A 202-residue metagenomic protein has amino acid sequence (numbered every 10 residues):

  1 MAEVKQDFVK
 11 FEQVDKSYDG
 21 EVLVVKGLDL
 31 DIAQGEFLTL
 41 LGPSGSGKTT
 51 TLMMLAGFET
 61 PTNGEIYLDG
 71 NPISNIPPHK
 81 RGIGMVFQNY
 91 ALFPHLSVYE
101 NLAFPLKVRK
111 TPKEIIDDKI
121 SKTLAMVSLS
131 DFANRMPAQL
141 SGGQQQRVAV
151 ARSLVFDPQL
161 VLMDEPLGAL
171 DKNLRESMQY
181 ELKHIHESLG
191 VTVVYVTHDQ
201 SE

Functional and structural regions predicted by a protein language model:
A2-N173, M178: ABC family nucleotide-binding domain
M53, D199-S201: The feature captures the ABC ATPase H-loop/switch
Q88, H198-D199: Conserved H-loop
H95, H186, H198: Histidine-centered active-site/metal-ligand motif
E176-L189: Helical segment within the ABC ATPase nucleotide-binding domain
V191-V196: Conserved H-loop
